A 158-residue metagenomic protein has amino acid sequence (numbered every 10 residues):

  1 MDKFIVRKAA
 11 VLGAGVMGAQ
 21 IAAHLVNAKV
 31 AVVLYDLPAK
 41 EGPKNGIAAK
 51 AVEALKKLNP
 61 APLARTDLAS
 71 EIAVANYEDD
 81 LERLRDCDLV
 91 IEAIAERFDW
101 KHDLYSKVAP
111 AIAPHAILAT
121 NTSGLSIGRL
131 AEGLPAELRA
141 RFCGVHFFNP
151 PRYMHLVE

Functional and structural regions predicted by a protein language model:
M1-A54, A111: NAD(P)+-binding Rossmann beta1-loop-alpha1 motif at the extreme N-terminus of oxidoreductases
K3-K8, A69, C87, H115: Phosphate-coordination loops involved in phosphoryl transfer and adenosine-cofactor binding
V33-D88, F98-D99, D103, A136: Conserved N-terminal Rossmann-fold NAD(P) cofactor-binding segment
I91-E92, T120: Redox-cofactor binding/interface segments in oxidoreductases and associated redox assembly factors
A93-I94, V157: Hydrophobic alpha-helical bundles that form the membrane domains of multi-pass transporters
I94-A95, S123: Short glycine-/small-residue-rich Rossmann-like dinucleotide-binding loops
S106, H115-E158: Rossmann-fold dinucleotide-binding core
